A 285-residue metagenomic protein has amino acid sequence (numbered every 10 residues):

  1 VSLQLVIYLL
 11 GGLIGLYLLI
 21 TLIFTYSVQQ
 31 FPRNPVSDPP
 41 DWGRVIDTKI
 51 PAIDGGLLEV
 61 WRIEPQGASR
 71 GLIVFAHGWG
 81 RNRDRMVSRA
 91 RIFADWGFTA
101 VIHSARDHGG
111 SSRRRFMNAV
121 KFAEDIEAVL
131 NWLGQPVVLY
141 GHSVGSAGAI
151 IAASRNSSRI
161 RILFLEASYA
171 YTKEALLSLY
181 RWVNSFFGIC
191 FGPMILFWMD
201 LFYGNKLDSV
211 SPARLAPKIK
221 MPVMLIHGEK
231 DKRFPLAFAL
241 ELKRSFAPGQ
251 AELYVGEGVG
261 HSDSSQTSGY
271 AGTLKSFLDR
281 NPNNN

Functional and structural regions predicted by a protein language model:
S2-P51, E59-W61: An N-terminal hydrophobic leader/cap segment in hydrolases
R70-G78: Short beta-strand element of the alpha/beta-hydrolase
A90-S112: Conserved alpha/beta-hydrolase
F116-L133: Alpha/beta-hydrolase active-site loop
I151-N205, R214, D263: Hydrolase active-site cap/lid region
K218-K220, L225-H227, D231: Short beta-strand/loop motif that positions the catalytic acidic residue of the alpha/beta-hydrolase fold
K232-F238: Conserved alpha/beta-hydrolase "acid-adjacent" motif
V259-G269: Catalytic histidine-centered segment of alpha/beta-hydrolase-like enzymes
